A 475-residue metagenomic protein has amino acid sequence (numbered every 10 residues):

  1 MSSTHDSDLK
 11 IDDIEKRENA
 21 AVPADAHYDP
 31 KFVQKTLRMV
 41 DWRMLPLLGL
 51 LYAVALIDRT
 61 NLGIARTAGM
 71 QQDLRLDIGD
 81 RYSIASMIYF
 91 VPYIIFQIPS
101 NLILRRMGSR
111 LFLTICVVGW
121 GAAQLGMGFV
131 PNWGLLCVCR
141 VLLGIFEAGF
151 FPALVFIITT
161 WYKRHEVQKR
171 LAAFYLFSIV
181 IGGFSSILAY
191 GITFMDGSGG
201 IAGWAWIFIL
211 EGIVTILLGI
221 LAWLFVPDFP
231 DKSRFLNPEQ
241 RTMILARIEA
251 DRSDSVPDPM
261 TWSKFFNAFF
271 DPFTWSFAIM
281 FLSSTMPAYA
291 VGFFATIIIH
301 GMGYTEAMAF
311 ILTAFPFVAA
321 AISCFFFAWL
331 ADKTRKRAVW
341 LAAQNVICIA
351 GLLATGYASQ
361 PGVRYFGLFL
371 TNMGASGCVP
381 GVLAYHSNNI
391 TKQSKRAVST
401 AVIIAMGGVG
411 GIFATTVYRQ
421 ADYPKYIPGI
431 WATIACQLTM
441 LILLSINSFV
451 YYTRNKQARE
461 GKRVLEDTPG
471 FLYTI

Functional and structural regions predicted by a protein language model:
M1-V54, R59-T60, A68, W223-D258 (+2 more regions): Intracellular terminal tails of multi-pass secondary transporters
G63-I64, S263-W329, V379, L383-A384 (+1 more regions): Extracytoplasmic gate region of multi-pass secondary transporters
G63-I95: Extracellular/periplasmic helix-loop-helix junction of adjacent transmembrane segments in MFS-like secondary
I94-G134: Conserved MFS/SLC helix-loop-helix module at the cytosolic interface between two early adjacent transmembrane helices
I95-G108, I322-K336: Helix-to-loop junctions at the C-terminal end of transmembrane segments in multipass secondary transporters
L111-L125, V339-A354: Structural signature of the two symmetry-related core transmembrane helices
G149-Y162, G377-K392: Intracellular juxtamembrane helix-capping segments at the cytosolic ends of symmetry-related transmembrane helices
Q168-I201, F208-T215, T400-A414: Glycine-rich segments within core transmembrane alpha-helices of 12-TM secondary carriers
